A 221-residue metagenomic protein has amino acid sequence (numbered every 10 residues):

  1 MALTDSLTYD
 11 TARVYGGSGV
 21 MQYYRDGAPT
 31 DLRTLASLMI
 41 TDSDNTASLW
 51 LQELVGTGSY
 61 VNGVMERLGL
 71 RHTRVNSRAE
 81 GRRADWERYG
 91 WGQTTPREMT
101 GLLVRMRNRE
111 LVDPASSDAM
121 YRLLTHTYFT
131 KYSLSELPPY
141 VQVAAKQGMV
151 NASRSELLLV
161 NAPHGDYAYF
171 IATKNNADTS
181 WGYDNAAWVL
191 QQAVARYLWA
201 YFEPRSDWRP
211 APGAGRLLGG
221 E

Functional and structural regions predicted by a protein language model:
M1-V14, G58, D113-S116: Short, well-structured active-site flanking segments
A2-T4, M65, L70, Y89 (+4 more regions): Extracytoplasmic
T11-A12, I40-S43, L51-V55, S77-R78 (+2 more regions): Active-site-proximal beta-strand/loop segments in catalytic clefts of secreted hydrolases
A12, R78-D85, P139-Y140, A214: Short linear capping/connector segments at secondary-structure termini
V14-W50, G58: Conserved catalytic neighborhood of penicillin-recognizing serine enzymes
A28, A36, L49-L103, R107: Mid-domain, small-residue-enriched loop/turn segments at the edges of structured enzyme/sensor domains
L54, G58, G101-K131, Y140-Q142 (+1 more regions): Structured C-terminal helix/loop/strand segments within mature extracytoplasmic catalytic/sensor domains
